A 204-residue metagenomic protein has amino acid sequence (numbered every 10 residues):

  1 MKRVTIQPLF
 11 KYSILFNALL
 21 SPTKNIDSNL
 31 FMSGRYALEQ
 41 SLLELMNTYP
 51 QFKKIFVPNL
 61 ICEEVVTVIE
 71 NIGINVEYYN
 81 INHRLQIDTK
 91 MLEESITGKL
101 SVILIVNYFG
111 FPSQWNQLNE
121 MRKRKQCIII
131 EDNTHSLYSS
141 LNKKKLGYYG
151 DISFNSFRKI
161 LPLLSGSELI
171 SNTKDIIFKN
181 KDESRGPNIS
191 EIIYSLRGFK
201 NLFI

Functional and structural regions predicted by a protein language model:
M1-Q51: Conserved PLP-binding active-site segment in aminotransferase class I/II-type PLP enzymes
N17-L20, L60-E63, T134-S140: Short, polar loop motifs at secondary-structure junctions
N17-S21, V65-G73, Q117-M121: Short, aromatic/basic amphipathic alpha-helical patches
I26, K53, I74, S101 (+1 more regions): A structural micro-motif
L38-E39, E63-V66, P112, L163-L164: Short, well-ordered alpha-helical microsegments
L43-S95: Conserved PLP-anchoring active-site segment centered on the Schiff-base-forming lysine
R84-K179: Active-site phosphate-binding strand-loop segment of PLP-dependent enzymes
P162-I204: Conserved core segment of the aminotransferase class I/II
